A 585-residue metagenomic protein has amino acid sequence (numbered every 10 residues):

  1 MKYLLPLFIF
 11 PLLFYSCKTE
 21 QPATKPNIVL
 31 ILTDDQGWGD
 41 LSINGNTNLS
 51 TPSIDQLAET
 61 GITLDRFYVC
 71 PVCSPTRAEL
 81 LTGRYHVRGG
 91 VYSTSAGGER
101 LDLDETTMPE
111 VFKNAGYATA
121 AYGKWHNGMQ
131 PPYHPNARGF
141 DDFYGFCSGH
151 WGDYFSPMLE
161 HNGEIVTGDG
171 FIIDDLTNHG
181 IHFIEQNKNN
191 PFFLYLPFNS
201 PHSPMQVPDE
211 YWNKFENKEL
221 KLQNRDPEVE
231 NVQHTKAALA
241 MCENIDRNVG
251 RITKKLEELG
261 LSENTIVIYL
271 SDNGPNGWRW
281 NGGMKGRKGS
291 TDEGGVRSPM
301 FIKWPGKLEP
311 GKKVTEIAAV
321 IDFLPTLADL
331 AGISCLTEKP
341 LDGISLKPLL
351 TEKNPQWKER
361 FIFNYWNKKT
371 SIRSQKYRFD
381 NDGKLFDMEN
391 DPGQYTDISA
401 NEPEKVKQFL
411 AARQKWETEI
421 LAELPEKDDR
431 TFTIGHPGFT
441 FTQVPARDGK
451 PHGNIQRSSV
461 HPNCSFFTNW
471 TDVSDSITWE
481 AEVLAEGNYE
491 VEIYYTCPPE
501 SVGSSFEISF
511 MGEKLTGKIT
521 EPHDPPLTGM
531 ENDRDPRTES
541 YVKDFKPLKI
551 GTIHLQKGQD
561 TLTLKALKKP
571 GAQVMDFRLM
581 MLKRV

Functional and structural regions predicted by a protein language model:
K2-L4, F8, C17-N381, N390-A411 (+3 more regions): Formylglycine-dependent sulfatase
L270, K303, M388, S509-M511 (+1 more regions): Predominantly extracellular/luminal cell-surface or secreted proteins
V406-V585: Extracytoplasmic
